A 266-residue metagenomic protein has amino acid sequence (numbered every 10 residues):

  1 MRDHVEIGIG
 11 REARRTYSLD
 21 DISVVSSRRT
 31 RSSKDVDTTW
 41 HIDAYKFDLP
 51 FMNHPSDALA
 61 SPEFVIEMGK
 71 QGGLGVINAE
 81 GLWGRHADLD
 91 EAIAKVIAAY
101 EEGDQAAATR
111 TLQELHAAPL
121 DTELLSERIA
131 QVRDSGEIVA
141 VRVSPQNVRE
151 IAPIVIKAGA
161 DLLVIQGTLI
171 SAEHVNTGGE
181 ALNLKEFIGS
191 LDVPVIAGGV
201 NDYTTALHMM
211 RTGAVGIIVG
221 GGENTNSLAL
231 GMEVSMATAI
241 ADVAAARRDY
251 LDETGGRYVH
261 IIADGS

Functional and structural regions predicted by a protein language model:
M1-T254: Active-site entrance/lid segments in N-terminal catalytic domains of soluble metabolic enzymes
G198-D202, H260-S266: Glycine-rich beta-to-alpha active-site loop
R257: Active-site Gly/Thr loop motif
